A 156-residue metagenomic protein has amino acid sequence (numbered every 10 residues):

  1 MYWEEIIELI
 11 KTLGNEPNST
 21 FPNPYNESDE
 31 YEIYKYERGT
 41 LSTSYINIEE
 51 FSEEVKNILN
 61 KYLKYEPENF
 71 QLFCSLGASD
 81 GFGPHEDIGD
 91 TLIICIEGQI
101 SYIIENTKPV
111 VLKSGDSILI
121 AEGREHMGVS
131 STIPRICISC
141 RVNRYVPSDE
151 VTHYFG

Functional and structural regions predicted by a protein language model:
M1-E16: An N-terminal JmjN-like helical accessory module and its immediate linker preceding a catalytic domain
E16-D116, R124-F155: Active-site region of the double-stranded beta-helix
